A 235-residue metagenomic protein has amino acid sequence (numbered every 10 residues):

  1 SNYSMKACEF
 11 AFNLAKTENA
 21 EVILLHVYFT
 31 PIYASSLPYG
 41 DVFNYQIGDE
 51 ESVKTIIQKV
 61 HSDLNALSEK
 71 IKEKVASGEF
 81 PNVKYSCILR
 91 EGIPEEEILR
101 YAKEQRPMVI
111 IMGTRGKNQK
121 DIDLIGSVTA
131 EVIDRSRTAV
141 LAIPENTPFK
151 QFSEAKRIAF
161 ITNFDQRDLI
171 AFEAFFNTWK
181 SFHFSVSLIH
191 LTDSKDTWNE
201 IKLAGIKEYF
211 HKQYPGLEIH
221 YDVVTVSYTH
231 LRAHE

Functional and structural regions predicted by a protein language model:
S1-E50, K156-D222: Small/aliphatic-rich secondary-structure junction motif
S1-E9, N13, F80-N82, M108-T114 (+3 more regions): Intrinsically disordered or low-complexity boundary/linker segments at protein termini and domain junctions
Y45-S62: A short acidic, glycine-rich active-site loop that binds or catalyzes chemistry on phosphate/adenosine moieties
E73-S86, Y214-H220: A short helix-to-beta-strand connector/capping loop
L89-E97, S227-Y228: Charged docking surfaces used in two-component/phosphorelay signaling
K103-P107: Glycine-rich phosphate-binding loop signature in dinucleotide/nucleotide-binding domains
T229-E235: Conserved small/polar residues in nucleotide/adenosyl-binding loops
